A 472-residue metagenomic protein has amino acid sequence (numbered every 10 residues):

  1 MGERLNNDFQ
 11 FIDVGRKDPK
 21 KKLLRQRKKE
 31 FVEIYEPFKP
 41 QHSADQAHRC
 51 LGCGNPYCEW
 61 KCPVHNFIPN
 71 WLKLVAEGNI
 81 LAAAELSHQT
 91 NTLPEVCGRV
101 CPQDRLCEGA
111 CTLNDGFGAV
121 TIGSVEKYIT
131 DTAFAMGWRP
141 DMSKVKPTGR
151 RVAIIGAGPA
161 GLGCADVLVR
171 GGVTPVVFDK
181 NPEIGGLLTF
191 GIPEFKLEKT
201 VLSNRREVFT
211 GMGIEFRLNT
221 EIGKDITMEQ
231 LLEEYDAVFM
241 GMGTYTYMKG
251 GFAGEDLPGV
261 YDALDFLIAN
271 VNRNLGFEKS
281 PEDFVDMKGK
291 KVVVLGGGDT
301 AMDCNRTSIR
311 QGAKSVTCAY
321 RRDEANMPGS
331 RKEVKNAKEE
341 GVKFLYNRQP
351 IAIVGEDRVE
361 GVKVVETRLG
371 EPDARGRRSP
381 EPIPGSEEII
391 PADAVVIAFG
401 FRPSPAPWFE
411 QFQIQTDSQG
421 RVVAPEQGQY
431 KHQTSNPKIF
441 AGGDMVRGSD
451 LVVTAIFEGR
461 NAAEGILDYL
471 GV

Functional and structural regions predicted by a protein language model:
D8-L24, A47, L51, I80-D104 (+2 more regions): Short Fe-S-cluster ligation motifs
F9-E36, H65-E77, L86-H88, D115 (+9 more regions): Beta1-alpha1 glycine-rich phosphate/pyrophosphate-binding loop at the start of Rossmann-like nucleotide-binding domains
K39, G211-L232, S280-F284, N347-D393: A structured beta-alpha segment of the ubiquitous adenosine-cofactor-binding alpha/beta core
A44-V75, A84, H88-I122, G156 (+3 more regions): Cysteine-centered iron-sulfur cluster-binding motifs in ferredoxin-type domains/subunits of redox enzymes
W71, E95-R99, D104-I155, G171 (+3 more regions): FAD-binding core/adjacent interface of flavoenzyme oxidoreductases
D256-G289, P372-S449: FAD-site-proximal beta/loop scaffold in flavoenzymes
V285-R322, S379-P382, E388-A394, F401 (+3 more regions): Long hydrophobic segments that form regular secondary structure
C304, M445-G471: A conserved FAD-binding loop/helix module that cradles the flavin
